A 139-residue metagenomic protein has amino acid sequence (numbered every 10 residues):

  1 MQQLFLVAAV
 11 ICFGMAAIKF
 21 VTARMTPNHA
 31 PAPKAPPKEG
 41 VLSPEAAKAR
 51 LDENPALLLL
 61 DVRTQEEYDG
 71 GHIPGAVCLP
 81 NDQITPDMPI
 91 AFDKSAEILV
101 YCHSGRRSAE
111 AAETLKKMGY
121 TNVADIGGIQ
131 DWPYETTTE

Functional and structural regions predicted by a protein language model:
Q2-R50, L57, E66-E97, R106-E139: Rhodanese-like catalytic fold shared by cysteine-dependent sulfurtransferases and DSP/PTP-type phosphatases
R63: Short strand-turn motif at the edge of the Rossmann-like AdoMet-binding core
V100-Y101: Short, surface-exposed ligand- or partner-binding patches at beta-edge/loop junctions that are enriched in aromatics
